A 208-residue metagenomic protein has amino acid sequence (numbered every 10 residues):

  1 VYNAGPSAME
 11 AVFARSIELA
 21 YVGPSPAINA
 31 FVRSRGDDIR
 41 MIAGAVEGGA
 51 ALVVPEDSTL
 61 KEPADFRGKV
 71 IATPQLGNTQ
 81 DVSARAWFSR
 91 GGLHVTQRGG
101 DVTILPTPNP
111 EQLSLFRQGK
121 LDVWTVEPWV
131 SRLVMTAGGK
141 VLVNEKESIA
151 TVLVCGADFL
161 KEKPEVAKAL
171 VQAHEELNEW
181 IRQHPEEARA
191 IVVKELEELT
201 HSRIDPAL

Functional and structural regions predicted by a protein language model:
V1-P106, L115-Q118, D122-P128, R132-V134 (+1 more regions): Short, glycine-/small- and polar/acidic-enriched structural segments that line small-molecule recognition paths
A50-L60, A150-V166: A bilobed periplasmic-binding-protein/Venus flytrap-type ligand-binding module shared by bacterial periplasmic
N109: Conserved SAM/SAH-binding loop
Q112: Short, acidic/polar
V130-S131, S148-A150, F159-L160, L177: Short, catalytically relevant binding-site loops at active-site mouths
E162-L208: Secondary-structure end/capping motifs
